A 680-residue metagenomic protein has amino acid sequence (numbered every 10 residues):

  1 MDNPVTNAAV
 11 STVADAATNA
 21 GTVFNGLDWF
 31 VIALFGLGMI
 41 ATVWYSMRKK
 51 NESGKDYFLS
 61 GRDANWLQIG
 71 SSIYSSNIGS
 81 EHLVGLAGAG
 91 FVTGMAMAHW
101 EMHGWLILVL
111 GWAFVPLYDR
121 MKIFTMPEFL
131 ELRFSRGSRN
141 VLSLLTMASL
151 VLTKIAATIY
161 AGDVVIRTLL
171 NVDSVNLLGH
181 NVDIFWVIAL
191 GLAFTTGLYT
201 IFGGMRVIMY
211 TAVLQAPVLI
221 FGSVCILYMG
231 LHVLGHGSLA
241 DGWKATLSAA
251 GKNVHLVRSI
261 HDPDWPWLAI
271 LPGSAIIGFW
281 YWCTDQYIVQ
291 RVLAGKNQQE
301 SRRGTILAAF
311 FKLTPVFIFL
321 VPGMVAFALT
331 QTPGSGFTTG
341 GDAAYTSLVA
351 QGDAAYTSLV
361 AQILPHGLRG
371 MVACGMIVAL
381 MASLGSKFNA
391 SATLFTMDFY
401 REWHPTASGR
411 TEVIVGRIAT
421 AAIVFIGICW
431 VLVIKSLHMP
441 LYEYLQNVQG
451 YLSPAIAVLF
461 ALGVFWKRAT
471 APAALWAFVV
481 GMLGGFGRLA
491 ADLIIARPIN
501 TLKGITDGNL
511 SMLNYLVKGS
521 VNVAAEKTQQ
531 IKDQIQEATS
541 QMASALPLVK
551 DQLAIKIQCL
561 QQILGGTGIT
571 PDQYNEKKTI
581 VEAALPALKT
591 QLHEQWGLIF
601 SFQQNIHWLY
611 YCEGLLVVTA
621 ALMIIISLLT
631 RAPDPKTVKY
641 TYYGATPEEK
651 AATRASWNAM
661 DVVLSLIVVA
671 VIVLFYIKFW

Functional and structural regions predicted by a protein language model:
D2-W680: Membrane-embedded helix-loop-helix hairpins and adjacent transmembrane boundary segments in multi-pass transporters
